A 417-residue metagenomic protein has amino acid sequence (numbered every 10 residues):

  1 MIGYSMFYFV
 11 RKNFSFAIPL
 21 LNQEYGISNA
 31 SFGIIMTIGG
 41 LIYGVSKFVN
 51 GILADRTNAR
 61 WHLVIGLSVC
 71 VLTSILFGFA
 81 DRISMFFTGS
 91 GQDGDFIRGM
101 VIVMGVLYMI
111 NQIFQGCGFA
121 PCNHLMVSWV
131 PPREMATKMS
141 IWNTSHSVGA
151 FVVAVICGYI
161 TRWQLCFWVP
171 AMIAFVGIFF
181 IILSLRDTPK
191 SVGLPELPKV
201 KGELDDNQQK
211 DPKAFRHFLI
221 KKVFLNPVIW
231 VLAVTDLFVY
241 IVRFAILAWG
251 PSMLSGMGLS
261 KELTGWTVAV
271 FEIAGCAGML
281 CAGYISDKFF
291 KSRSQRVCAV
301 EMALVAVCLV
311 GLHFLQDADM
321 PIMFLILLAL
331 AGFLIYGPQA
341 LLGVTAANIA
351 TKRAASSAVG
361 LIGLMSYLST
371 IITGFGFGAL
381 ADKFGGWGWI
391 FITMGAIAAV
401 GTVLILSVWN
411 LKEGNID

Functional and structural regions predicted by a protein language model:
K12, G40-F48, A150-F151, E272-L280 (+1 more regions): Residue-level signature of mid-helix packing/kink "hotspots" within the transmembrane helices of 12-pass Major
F14-I18, N226-L280, Q339, T373-G374: Extracytoplasmic gate region of multi-pass secondary transporters
R56-L67, K288-M302: Cytoplasmic membrane-interface "Motif A"-like loop-to-helix N-cap segments of 12-TM Major Facilitator Superfamily
S68-F96, A303-D317: C-terminal ends and interior cores of transmembrane alpha-helices in multi-pass membrane transporters/permeases
T73, F87-C117, P321-G337: Hydrophobic core of transmembrane alpha-helices in multi-pass small-molecule transporters, especially MFS/SLC-type
M104-H146: Cytoplasmic helix-loop-helix junction between adjacent transmembrane helices in 12-TM secondary transporters
W142-K190: Helix-loop-helix hairpin linking two adjacent transmembrane segments in secondary transporters
S292-L342: C-terminal transmembrane helical hairpin of 12-TM major facilitator-type secondary transporters
